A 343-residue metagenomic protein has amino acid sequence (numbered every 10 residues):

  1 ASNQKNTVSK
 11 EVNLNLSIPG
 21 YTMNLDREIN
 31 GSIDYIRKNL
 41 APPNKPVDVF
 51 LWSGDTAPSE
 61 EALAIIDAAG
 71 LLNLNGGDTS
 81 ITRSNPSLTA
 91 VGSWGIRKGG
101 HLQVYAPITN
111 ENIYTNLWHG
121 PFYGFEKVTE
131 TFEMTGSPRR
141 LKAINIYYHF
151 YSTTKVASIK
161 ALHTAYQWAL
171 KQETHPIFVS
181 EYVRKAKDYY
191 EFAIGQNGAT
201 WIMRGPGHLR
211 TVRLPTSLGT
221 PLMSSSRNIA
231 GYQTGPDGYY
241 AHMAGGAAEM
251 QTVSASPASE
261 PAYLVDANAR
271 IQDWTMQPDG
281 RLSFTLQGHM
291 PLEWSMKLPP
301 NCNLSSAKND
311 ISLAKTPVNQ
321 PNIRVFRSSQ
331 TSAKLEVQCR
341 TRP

Functional and structural regions predicted by a protein language model:
A1, E28, W294-M296: Glycine-centered structural positions embedded in regular secondary structure
A1-S2, H149: Histidine-centered active-site/metal-ligand motif
S2-S9, S59-I144: Active-site-adjacent pocket scaffolds in enzyme catalytic domains
S9-D26, N30, D34-P42, V47 (+1 more regions): Catalytic grooves of carbohydrate-active enzymes
M23-H101, I159, A333-R340: Catalytic domains of cell-wall/extracellular-matrix polysaccharide-remodeling enzymes, centered on de-N-acetylation
R37-L40, D67-S87, A143-Y232: C-terminal domain-boundary segment and adjacent tail
V47-F50, Q103-H119, A193-I194, V212 (+3 more regions): Generic preference for hydrophobic/aromatic residues in regular secondary structure cores
P176-P343: Non-catalytic C-terminal accessory domains or segments of carbohydrate-active enzymes
